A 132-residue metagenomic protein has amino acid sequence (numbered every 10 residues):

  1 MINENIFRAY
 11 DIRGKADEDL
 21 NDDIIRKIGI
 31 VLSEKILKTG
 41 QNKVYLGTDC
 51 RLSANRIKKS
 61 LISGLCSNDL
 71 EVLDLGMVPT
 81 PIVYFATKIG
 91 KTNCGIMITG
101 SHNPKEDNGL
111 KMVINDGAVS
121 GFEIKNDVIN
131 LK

Functional and structural regions predicted by a protein language model:
I2, A9, R13-K132: Gly/Ser-rich phosphate-binding catalytic loop and adjacent alpha/beta segment that cradle a phosphoryl group at enzyme
